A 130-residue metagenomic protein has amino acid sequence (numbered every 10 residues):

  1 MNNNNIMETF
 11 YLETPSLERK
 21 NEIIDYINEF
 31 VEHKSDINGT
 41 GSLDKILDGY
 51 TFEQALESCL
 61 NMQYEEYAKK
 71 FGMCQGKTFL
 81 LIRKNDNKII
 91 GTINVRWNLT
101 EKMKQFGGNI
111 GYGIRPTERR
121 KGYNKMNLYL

Functional and structural regions predicted by a protein language model:
N2-N109, P116: GNAT-family acyltransferases
G111-I114, R120-L130: Conserved acetyl-CoA-binding loop-helix of GNAT-fold acetyltransferases
